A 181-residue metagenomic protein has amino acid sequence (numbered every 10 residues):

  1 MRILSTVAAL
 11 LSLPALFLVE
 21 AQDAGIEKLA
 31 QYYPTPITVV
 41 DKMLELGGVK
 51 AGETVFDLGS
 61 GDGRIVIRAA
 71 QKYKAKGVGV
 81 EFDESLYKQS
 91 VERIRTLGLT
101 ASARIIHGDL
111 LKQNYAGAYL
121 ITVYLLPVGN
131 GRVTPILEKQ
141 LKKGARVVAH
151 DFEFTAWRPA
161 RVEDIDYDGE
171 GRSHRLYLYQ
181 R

Functional and structural regions predicted by a protein language model:
V7-A15: Bacterial N-terminal signal peptides
F17-K50: Class I SAM-dependent transferase core
G52-G61: Conserved class I S-adenosyl-L-methionine
G63-I67: Glycine-rich SAM-binding Motif I of class I
K76-E81: Conserved SAM-binding motif I beta-strand of class I
D83-G117: S-adenosyl-L-methionine
A116-R132: A short SAM/SAH-binding and catalytic strip from SAM-dependent methyltransferases
V128-R181: C-terminal substrate-binding/active-site "lid" region of AdoMet-derived donor-dependent transferases
